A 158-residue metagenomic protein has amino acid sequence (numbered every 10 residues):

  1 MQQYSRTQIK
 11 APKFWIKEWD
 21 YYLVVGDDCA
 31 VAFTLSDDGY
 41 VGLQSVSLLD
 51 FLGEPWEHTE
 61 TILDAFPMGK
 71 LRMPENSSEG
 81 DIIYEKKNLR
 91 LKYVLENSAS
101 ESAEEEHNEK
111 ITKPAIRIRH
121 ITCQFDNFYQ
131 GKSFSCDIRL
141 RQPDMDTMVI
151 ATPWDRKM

Functional and structural regions predicted by a protein language model:
M1-M158: Targeting-peptide/extracellular-domain and disordered-appendage signature
